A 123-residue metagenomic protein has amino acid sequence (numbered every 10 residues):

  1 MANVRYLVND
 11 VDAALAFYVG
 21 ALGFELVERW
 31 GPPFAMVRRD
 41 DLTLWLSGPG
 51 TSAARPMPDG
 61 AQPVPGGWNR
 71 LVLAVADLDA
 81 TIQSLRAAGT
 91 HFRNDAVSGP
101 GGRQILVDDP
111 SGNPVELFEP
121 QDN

Functional and structural regions predicted by a protein language model:
M1-N3, E25-L73, A80-D108, E119-N123: Vicinal oxygen chelate
L7: Catalytic core of Fe(II)/2-oxoglutarate
A14, Y18-V19, L85, G112: Conserved active-site tyrosine of GNAT-family acetyltransferases
P114-L117: Short glycine-/small-residue motifs
